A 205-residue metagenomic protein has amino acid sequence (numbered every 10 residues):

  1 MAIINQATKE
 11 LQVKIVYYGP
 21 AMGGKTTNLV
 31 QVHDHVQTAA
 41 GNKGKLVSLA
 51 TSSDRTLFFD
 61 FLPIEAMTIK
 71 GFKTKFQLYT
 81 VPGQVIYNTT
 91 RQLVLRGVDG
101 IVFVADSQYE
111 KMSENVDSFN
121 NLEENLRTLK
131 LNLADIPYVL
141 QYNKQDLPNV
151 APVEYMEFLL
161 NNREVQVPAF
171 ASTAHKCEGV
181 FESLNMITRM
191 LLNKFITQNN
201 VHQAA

Functional and structural regions predicted by a protein language model:
A2-T51: Conserved G1/Walker A P-loop phosphate-binding module
Y17, F103, L140-Y142: Structural beta-sheet core signal
M22, Q84, Q108-E110, K144-P148 (+1 more regions): Conserved nucleotide-binding/hydrolysis micro-motifs of P-loop NTPases
G44-I86: Switch I (G2) and immediately adjacent beta-strands of P-loop GTPase domains
D54-L57, M67-F72, Q92-G97, T128-A134 (+1 more regions): Conserved catalytic network of the ASCE P-loop NTPase/AAA+ motor domain
Y87-E110: Inter-motif core of Ras-like GTPase G domains
S107-E164: Conserved C-terminal guanine-recognition region of P-loop GTPase G domains, centered on the G4
D146-V201: Canonical P-loop GTPase G-domain recognition
